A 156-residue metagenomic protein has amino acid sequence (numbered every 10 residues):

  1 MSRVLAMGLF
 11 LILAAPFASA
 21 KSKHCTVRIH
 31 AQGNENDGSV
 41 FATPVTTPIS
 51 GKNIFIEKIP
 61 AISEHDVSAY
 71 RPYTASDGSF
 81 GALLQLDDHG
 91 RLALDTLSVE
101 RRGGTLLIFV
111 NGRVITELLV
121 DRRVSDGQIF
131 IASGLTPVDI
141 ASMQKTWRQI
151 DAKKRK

Functional and structural regions predicted by a protein language model:
V4-L13: Sec-dependent N-terminal signal peptides
A15-F17: N-terminal signal peptide c-region/cleavage motif recognized by signal peptidases
S19-K156: Structural signature of multi-pass, alpha-helical inner-membrane proteins
